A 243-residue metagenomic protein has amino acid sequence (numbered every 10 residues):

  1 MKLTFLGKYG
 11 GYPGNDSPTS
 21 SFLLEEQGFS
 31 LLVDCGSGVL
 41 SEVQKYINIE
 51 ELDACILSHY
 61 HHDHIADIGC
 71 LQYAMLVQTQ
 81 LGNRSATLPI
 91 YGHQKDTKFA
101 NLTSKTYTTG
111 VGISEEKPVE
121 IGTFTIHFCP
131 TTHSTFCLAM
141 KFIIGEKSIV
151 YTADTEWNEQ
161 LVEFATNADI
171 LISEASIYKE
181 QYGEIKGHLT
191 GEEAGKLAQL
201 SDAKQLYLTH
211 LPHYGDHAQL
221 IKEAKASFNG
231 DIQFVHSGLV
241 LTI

Functional and structural regions predicted by a protein language model:
M1-I47, C137-A153, I170: Conserved beta-strand hairpin/beta-sheet module of binuclear metal-dependent hydrolase folds, prominently
P13-S17, K117-Y178: Active-site-proximal loop/helix segment associated with metal-binding centers of metalloenzymes
Q27, L81, G145-K147, L200-Y207: Short, surface-exposed connector motifs at secondary-structure boundaries
L32-G36, D53-H59, D63, H93 (+4 more regions): Active-site neighborhood of phospho(di)ester-bond hydrolases with catalytic His/Asp-centered motifs
G38-T87: Active-site metal-binding motif and surrounding structural segment of the metallo-beta-lactamase
D67-M75, F99-N101, D216-A224: Metal-dependent catalytic neighborhoods of phosphoester/phosphodiester hydrolases
R84-C137, I144-E146: Metallo-beta-lactamase
W157-V240: Cap/insert and terminal regions of metallo-dependent hydrolase folds
